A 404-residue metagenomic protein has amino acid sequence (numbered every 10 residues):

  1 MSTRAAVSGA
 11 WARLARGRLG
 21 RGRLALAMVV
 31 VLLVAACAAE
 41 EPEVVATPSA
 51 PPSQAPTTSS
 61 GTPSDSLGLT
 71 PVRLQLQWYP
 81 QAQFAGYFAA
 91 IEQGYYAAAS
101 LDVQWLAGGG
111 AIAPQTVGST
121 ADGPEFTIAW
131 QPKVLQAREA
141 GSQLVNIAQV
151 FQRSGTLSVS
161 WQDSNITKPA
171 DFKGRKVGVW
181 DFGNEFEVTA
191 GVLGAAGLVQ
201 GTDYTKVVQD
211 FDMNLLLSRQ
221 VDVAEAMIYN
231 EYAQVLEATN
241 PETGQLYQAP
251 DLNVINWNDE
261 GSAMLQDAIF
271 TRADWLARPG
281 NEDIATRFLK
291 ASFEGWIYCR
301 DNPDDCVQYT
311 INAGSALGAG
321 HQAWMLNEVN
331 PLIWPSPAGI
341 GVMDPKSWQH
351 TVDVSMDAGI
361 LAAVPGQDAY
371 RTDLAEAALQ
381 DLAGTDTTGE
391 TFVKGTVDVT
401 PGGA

Functional and structural regions predicted by a protein language model:
S2-L26: Bacterial N-terminal signal peptides that target proteins for export
L32-A36: C-terminal motif of bacterial Sec signal peptides marking the signal peptidase cleavage site
A38-E41: Bacterial signal peptide processing site
V44-P56, S60-S218, D222-Y229, A249 (+1 more regions): Short, glycine-/small- and polar/acidic-enriched structural segments that line small-molecule recognition paths
Y95-A98, A196-Q200, N240-Y247, L317 (+2 more regions): Short helix-capping segments at alpha-helix termini
P132, S164, F211-N214, V221-S315: Pocket-lining segment of extracytoplasmic ligand-binding domains
P279-A363: Secondary-structure end/capping motifs
Q349-A404: Conserved C-terminal helix/tail region of periplasmic/extracytoplasmic solute-binding proteins
